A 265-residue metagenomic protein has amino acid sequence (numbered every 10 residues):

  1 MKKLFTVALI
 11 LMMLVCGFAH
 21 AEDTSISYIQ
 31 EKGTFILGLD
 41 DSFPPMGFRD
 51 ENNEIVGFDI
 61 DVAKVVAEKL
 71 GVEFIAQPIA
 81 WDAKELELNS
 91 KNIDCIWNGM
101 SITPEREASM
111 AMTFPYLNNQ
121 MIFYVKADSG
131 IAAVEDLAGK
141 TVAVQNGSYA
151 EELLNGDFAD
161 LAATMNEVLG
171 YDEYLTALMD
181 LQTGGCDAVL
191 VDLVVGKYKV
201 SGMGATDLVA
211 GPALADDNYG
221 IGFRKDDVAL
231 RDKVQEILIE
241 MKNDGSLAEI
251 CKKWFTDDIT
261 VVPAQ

Functional and structural regions predicted by a protein language model:
M1-K32, T260-Q265: Short, low-complexity disordered leader/linker segments with a strong preference for bacterial N-terminal type II
E22-G99, D244: Extracytoplasmic small-molecule ligand-binding "clamshell" domains of the periplasmic binding protein/Venus flytrap
D41, L117-V125, L193-I239, F255-Q265: Periplasmic-binding protein-like
A63-V72, A150-G170, V200-G204: Ligand-binding cleft/hinge of the Venus flytrap
V66, L88-N89, L137, L181-Q182 (+2 more regions): Hydrophobic residues within well-ordered alpha-helices
A83-L86, M100-A108, L153-F158, M179-T183 (+1 more regions): A ligand-binding cleft/hinge motif common to bilobed small-molecule-binding domains
V125-V142: Flexible hinge/capping segments at coil-to-helix
A150-L153, L238-W254: Periplasmic-binding protein-like
